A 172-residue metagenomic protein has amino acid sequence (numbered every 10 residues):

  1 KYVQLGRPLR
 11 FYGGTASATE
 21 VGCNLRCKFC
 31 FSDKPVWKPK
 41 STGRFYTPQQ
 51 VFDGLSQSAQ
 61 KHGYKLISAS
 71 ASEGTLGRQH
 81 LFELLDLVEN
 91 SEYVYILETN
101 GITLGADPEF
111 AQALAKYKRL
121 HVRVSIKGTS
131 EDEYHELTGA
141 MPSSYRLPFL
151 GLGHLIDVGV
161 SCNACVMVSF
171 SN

Functional and structural regions predicted by a protein language model:
K1-T19, K28, S32-K38: N-terminal [4Fe-4S]-dependent radical SAM core
G14, T19, C23-R26, T47 (+2 more regions): Generic hydrophobic, aliphatic-rich segments that mediate packing or membrane embedding
T15, K40-G43, A140: Pocket-edge positions in alpha/beta enzyme catalytic cores
T19, C23-K28, K118-V124: Short coil-to-beta-strand
C23-N24, P35, I126-E131: Short connector loops/turns at beta-strand edges and beta->alpha or beta->beta junctions
F31-P35, R44, F82, T138-G139: "Short basic amphipathic alpha-helical interaction patches in structured regions
K34-I67: Conserved alpha-helical substructure of the radical SAM core
S56-L66, A71-N172: Conserved AdoMet/S-adenosylmethionine-binding subsite of the radical SAM
